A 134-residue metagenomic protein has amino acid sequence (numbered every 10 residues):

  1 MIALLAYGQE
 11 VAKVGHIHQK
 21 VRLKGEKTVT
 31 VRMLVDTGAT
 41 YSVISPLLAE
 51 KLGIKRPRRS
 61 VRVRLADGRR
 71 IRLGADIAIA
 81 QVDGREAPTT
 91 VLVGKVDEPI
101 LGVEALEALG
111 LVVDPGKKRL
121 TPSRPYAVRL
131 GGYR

Functional and structural regions predicted by a protein language model:
M1-R134: Pepsin/retropepsin-fold aspartyl endopeptidases
